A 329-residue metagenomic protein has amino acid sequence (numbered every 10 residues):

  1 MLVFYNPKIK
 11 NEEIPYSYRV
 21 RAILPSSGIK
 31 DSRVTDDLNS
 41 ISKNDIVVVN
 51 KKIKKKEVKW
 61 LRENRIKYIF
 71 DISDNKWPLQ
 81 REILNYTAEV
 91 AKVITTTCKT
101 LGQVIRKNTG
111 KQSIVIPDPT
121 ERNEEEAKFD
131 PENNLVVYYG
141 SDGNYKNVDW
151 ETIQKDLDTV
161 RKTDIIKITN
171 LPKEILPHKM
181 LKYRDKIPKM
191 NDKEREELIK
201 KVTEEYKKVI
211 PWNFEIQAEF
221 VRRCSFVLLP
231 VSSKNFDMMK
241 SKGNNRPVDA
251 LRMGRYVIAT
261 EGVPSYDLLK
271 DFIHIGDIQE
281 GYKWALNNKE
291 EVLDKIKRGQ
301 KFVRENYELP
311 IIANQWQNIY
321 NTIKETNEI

Functional and structural regions predicted by a protein language model:
M1-I53, E328: N-terminal pre-catalytic "stem/leader" segment of glycosyltransferase-like enzymes
Y5-P25, R122-N123, D130-R222, R246-P247: Conserved catalytic-core segment of nucleotide-activated headgroup transferases in glycan assembly
Y16, N50, T96-C98, D118 (+1 more regions): Replace "coordinates the UDP/GDP/TDP-sugar" with "coordinates nucleotide-activated sugar donors
S32-I105: Extended catalytic core of nucleotide-activated donor transferases of GT-like folds
K92-R106, G110-E125: Donor nucleotide-sugar binding/catalytic pocket of nucleotide-sugar-dependent glycosyltransferases
N123, L286-N327: A charged, aromatic-enriched C-terminal amphipathic alpha-helix characteristic of glycosyltransferases across folds
N144-K146, F214-R222, V227-R252, A259-L268: Nucleotide-sugar-dependent
Y266-W284: Change "using UDP/GDP/dTDP sugars" to "using nucleotide sugars
